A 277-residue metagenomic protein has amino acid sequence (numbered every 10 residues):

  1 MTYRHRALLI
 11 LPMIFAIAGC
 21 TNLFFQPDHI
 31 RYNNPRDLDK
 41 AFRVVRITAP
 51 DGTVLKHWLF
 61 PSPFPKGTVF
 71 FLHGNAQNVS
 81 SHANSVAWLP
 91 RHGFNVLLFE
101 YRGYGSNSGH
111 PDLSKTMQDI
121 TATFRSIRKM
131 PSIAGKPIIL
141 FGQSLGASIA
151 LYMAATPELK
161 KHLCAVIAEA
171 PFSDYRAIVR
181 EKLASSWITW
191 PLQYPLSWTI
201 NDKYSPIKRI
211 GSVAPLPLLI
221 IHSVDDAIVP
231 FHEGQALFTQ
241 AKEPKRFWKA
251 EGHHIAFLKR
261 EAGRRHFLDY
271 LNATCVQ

Functional and structural regions predicted by a protein language model:
F15-T48, K56: An N-terminal hydrophobic leader/cap segment in hydrolases
V86-S108: Conserved alpha/beta-hydrolase
P111-P131: Alpha/beta-hydrolase active-site loop
Y152-R209, K259: Hydrolase active-site cap/lid region
V213-A214, L219-H222, D226: Short beta-strand/loop motif that positions the catalytic acidic residue of the alpha/beta-hydrolase fold
A227-E233: Conserved alpha/beta-hydrolase "acid-adjacent" motif
H253-A262: Catalytic histidine-centered segment of alpha/beta-hydrolase-like enzymes
E261-Q277: Catalytic active-site module of serine/aspartate enzymes centered on a nucleophile-bearing elbow/loop
